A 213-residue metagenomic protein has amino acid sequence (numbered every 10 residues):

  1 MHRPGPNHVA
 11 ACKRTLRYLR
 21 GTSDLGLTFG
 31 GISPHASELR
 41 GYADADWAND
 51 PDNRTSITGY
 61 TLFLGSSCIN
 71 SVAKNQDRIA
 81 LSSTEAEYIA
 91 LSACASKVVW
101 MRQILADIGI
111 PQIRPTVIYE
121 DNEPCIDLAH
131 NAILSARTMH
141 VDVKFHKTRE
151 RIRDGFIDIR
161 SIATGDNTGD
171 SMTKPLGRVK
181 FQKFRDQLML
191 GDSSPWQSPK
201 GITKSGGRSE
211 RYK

Functional and structural regions predicted by a protein language model:
M1-L27, S66, A163: C-terminal reverse transcriptase regions that engage the nucleic-acid substrate
H8, R20, T55, C94-K97 (+1 more regions): Active-site-proximal structural scaffolding
K13, D24, E38, S56-T61: Short glycine-rich loop/turn motifs
R17-A45, I110-Q112: Structured nucleic-acid-interacting core domains from mobile-element enzymes and related host factors, especially RNase
T22-L25, N49, D154-G155, I159-R160: Short helix-interrupting loop/turn segments at helix-coil junctions
D24, D46-D50, I104-A106: Short beta-turn/strand-loop junction motif enriched in small, turn-promoting residues
P34-E38, C68, K74-K213: RNase H-like nuclease module associated with reverse transcription
G41-T84: RNase H-like nuclease fold core
